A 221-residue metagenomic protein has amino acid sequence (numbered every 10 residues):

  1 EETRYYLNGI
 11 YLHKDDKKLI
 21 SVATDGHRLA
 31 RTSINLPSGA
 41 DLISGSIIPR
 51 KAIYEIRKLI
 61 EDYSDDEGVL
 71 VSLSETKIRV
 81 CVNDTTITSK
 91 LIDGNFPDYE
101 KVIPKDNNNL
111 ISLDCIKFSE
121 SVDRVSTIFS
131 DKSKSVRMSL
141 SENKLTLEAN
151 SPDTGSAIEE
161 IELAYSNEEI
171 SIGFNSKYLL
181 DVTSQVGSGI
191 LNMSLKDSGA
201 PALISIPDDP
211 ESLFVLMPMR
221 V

Functional and structural regions predicted by a protein language model:
E1-S33, G39-I92, N107-V221: DNA polymerase processivity clamps
N95: Glycine-rich, pocket-lining loop/helix-strand segments that form or immediately flank
V102-D106: Bateman (tandem CBS) regulatory domains
